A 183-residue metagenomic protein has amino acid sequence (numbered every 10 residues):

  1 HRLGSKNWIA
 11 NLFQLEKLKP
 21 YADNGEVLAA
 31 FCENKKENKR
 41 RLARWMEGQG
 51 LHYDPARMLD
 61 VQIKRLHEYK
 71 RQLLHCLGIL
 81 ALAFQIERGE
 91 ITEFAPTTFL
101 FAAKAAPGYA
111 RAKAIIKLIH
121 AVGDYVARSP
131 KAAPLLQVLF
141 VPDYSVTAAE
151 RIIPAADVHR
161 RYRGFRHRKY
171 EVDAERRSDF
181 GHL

Functional and structural regions predicted by a protein language model:
H1-L183: Catalytic cores of carbohydrate-active enzymes across secretory and cytosolic contexts
